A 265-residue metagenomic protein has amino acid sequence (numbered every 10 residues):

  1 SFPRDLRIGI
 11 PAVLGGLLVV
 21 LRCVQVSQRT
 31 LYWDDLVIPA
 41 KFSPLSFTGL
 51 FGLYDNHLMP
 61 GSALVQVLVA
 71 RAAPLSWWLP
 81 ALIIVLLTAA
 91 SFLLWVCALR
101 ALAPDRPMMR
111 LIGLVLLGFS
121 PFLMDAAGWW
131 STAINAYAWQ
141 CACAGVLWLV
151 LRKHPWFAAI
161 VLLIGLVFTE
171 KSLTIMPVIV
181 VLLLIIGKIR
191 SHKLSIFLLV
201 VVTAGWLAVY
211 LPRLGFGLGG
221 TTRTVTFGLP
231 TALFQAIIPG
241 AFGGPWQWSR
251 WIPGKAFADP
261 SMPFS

Functional and structural regions predicted by a protein language model:
S1-V19: Start-transfer (signal-anchor) and selected internal transmembrane alpha helices of multi-pass inner/ER membrane
V24-Q25, A72, F119, C141 (+4 more regions): Transmembrane helix irregularities
Y32-W78, Y210-S265: Membrane-lumen/periplasm interface segments of multi-pass, membrane-embedded glycan/lipid transferases
W77, R110-A142: Aromatic- and kink-enriched transmembrane "portal" helix at the membrane-lumen/periplasm boundary that abuts
L82-P107, G145: Transmembrane-helix motifs of polytopic, lipid-linked glycan transferases
T88, N135-A144, I175, I179: Hydrophobic core segments of transmembrane alpha-helices in multi-pass, intramembrane catalytic enzymes
A138, C143-F157: Membrane-interface transmembrane helices that cradle and orient dolichyl/undecaprenyl
T174-A204: Perimembrane helix-loop-helix junctions
